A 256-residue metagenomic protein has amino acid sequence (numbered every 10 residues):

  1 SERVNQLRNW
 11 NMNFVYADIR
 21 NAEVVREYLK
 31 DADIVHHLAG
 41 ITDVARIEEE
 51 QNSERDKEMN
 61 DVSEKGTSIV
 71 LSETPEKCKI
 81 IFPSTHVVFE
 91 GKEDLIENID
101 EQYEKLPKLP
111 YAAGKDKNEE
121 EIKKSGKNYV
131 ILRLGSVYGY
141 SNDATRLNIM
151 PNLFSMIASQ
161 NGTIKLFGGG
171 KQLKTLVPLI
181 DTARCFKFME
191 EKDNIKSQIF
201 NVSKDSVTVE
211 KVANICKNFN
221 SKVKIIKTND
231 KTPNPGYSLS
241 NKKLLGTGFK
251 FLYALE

Functional and structural regions predicted by a protein language model:
S1-R8: Glycine-rich phosphate-binding loop and adjoining beta1-alpha1-beta2 segment of Rossmann-like nucleotide-binding folds
M12, Y16-D61: NAD(P)H-binding glycine-rich loop region in Rossmannoid oxidoreductase-like domains and their noncatalytic homologs
R20, E54, E58-I69, K105 (+2 more regions): Glycine-rich NAD(P)-binding loop of the Rossmann-fold in SDR/ketoreductase-type enzymes
R20, V88-F89, V137-G139, T182 (+1 more regions): Conserved sequence/active-site signature of Rossmann-fold short-chain dehydrogenase/reductase
I34-H37, K65-P110: Conserved Rossmann-fold NAD(P)-dependent oxidoreductase catalytic core, especially the SDR/UDP-sugar
E120-K174, L179-A183: NAD(P)-dependent short-chain dehydrogenase/reductase
G162, F167-E256: C-terminal substrate-binding subdomain of Rossmann-fold SDR/epimerase-dehydratase oxidoreductases
